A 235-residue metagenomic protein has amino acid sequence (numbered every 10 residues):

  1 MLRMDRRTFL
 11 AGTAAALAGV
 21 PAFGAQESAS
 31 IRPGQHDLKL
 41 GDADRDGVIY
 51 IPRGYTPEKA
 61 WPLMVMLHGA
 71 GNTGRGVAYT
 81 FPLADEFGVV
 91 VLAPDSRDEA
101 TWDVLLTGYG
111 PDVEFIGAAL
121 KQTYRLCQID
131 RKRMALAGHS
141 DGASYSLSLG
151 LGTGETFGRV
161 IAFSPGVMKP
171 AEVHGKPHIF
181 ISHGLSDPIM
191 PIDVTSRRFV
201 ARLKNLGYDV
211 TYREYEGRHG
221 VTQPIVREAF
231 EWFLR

Functional and structural regions predicted by a protein language model:
L2, L10-P62, G108-P111, A137-S144 (+5 more regions): A domain-start/cap signature at the N-terminus of enzymes
P33, L40-R53, E58-C127: Serine-hydrolase catalytic machinery in alpha/beta-hydrolase-like enzymes
R75-T80, F163-A171, R198: Alpha-helical scaffolding within the catalytic cores of extracellular/periplasmic polymer-degrading hydrolases
K132-G175: Primarily recognizes the serine-hydrolase "nucleophile elbow" in alpha/beta-hydrolase and SGNH/GDSL folds
I181-H183: Short beta-strand/loop motif that positions the catalytic acidic residue of the alpha/beta-hydrolase fold
S186-P191: Acidic catalytic loop of the alpha/beta-hydrolase fold
Y215-V221: Histidine-bearing beta->alpha loop at or near hydrolase active sites
